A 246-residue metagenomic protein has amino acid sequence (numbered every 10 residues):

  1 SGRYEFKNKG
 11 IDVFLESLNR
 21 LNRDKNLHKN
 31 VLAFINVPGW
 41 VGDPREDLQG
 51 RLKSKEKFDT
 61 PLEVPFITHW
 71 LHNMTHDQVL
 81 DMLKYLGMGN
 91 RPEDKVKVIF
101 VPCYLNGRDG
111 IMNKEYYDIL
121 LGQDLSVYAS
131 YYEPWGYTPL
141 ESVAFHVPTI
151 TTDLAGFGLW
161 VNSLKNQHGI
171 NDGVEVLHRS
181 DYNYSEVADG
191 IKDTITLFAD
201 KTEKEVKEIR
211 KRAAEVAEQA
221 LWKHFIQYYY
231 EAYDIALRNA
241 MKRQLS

Functional and structural regions predicted by a protein language model:
S1-Y117, A199-E203: Conserved catalytic-core segment of nucleotide-activated headgroup transferases in glycan assembly
F6-K9, S185, Q219: A short, basic/aromatic alpha-helical/loop segment that forms part of the nucleotidyl-sugar donor-binding site
K9-V13, S130, G136, L221: Active-site helix-initiating loop/hinge in glycosyltransferases
V13-S17, G190-T194, R212, H224 (+1 more regions): Alpha-helical elements of Rossmann-like donor-binding domains used by nucleotide-donor carbohydrate transfer enzymes
E16-D43, E141-Q167, D172-E175, E231-R238: C-terminal, active-site-flanking charged/polar segments
Y117-P134: Acidic donor-binding loop of glycosyltransferase active sites
A129-K211, E215-A217: Catalytic binding pocket for nucleotide-activated donors in carbohydrate/polymer assembly enzymes
W222-S246: C-terminal alpha-helical cap of glycosyltransferases
